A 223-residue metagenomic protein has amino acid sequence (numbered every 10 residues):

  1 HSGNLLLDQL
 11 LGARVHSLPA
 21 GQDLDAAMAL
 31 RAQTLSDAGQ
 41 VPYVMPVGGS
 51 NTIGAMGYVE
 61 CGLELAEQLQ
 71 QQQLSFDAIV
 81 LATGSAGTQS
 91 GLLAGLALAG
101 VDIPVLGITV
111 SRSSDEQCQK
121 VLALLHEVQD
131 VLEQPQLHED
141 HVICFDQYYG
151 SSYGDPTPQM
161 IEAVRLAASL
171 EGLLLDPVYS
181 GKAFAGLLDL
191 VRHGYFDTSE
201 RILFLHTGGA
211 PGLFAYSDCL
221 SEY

Functional and structural regions predicted by a protein language model:
H1-Q72, P135-Q136, H141-T157, E162-A163: Small/polar-residue-rich loop-to-helix segments that shape phosphate-bearing ligand pockets
Q9, L93-G100, G186-Y195: Alpha-helix C-terminal capping segments
V41, F76-D77, L175, S199: Local beta-strand N-terminus motif with an aromatic residue
Y43, V80, R201-L203: Conserved beta-strand elements of the Class I
G48-S50, S85-A86, Y149, S180 (+1 more regions): Short glycine-rich anion-binding loops that position phosphate/pyrophosphate groups of nucleotides and phosphorylated
A55-I143, L205-Y223: Glycine-rich phosphate/pyrophosphate-binding loop at beta-loop-alpha junctions
H138-T198: Active-site-adjacent helical/loop segments in soluble small-molecule enzymes
I161-A163, Y179-K182, E200-D218: ATP/nucleoside-binding phosphotransfer catalytic cores, i.e., glycine-rich phosphate-binding loops
